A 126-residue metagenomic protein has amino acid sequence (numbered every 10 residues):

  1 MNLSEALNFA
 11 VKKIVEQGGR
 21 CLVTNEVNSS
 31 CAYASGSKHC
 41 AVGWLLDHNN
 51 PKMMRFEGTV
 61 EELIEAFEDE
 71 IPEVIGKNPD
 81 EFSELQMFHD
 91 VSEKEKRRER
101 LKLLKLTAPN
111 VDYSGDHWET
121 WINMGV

Functional and structural regions predicted by a protein language model:
M1, G18-T24, N49-V126: Catalytic phosphate/metal-binding cores of nucleic-acid and nucleotide-processing enzymes, i.e., regions that mediate
M1-G18: Glycine-rich short-loop/terminal segments
L3, L7, K38-V42, E81: Short runs of predominantly hydrophobic/aromatic residues within well-ordered alpha helices that form helix-helix
R20-P51: Amphipathic, interaction-prone secondary-structure segments
